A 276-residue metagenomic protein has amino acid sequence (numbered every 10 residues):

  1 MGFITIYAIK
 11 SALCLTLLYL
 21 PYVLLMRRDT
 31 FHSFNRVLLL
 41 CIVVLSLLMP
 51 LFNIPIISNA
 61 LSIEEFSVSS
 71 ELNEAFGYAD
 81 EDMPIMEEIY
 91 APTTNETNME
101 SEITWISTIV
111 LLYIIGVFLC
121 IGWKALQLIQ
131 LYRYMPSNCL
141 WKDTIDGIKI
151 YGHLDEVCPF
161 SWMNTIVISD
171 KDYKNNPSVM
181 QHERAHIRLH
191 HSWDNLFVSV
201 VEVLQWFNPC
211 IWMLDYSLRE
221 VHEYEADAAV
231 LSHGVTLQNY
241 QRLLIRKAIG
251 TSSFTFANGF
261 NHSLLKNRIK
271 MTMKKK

Functional and structural regions predicted by a protein language model:
G2-S70, E96-K276: Membrane-embedded and juxtamembrane structural elements of multi-pass membrane proteins
E71-M99: Low-complexity, acidic polar-rich segments
